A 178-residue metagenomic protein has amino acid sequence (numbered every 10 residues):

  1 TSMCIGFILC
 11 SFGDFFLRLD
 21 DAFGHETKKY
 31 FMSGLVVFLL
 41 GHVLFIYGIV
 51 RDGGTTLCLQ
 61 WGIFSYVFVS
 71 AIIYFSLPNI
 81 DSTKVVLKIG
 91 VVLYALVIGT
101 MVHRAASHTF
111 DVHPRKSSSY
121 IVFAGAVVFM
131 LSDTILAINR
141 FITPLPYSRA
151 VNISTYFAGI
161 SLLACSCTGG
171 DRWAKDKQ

Functional and structural regions predicted by a protein language model:
T1-Q178: Polytopic alpha-helical membrane-helix bundles and their juxtamembrane interface segments in multi-pass membrane
